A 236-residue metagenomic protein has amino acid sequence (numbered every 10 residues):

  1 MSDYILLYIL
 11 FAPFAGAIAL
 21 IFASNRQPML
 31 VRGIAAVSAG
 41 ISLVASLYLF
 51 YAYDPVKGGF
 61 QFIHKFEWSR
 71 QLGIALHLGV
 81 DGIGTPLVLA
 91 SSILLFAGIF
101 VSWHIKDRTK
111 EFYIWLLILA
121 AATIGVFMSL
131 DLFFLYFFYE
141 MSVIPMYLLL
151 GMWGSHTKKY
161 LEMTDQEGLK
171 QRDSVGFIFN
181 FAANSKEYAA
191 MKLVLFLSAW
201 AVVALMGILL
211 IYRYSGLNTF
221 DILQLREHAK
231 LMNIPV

Functional and structural regions predicted by a protein language model:
M1-I5, A19-F100, H104-I114, N218-E227: Transmembrane helix-loop-helix hairpins at membrane boundaries of multipass inner-membrane proteins
S2-A12, V80-S91, F133-P145, V236: Structural signature of hydrophobic alpha-helical transmembrane segments
L10, F14, S24-N25: N-terminal cofactor/phosphate-binding cores enriched in small/glycine residues, especially glycine-rich loops such as
F11, A35, S92-L95, A120 (+1 more regions): Small-residue faces within membrane-embedded alpha-helices
A15-A17, L95-F96, I118-I124: Hydrophobic, membrane-inserted alpha-helices
A17, S46, G207, P235-V236: Small-residue hotspots
R26-P28, E111, W115-I118, A122-P235: Alpha-helical multi-pass transmembrane bundles of energy-transducing inner-membrane proteins
